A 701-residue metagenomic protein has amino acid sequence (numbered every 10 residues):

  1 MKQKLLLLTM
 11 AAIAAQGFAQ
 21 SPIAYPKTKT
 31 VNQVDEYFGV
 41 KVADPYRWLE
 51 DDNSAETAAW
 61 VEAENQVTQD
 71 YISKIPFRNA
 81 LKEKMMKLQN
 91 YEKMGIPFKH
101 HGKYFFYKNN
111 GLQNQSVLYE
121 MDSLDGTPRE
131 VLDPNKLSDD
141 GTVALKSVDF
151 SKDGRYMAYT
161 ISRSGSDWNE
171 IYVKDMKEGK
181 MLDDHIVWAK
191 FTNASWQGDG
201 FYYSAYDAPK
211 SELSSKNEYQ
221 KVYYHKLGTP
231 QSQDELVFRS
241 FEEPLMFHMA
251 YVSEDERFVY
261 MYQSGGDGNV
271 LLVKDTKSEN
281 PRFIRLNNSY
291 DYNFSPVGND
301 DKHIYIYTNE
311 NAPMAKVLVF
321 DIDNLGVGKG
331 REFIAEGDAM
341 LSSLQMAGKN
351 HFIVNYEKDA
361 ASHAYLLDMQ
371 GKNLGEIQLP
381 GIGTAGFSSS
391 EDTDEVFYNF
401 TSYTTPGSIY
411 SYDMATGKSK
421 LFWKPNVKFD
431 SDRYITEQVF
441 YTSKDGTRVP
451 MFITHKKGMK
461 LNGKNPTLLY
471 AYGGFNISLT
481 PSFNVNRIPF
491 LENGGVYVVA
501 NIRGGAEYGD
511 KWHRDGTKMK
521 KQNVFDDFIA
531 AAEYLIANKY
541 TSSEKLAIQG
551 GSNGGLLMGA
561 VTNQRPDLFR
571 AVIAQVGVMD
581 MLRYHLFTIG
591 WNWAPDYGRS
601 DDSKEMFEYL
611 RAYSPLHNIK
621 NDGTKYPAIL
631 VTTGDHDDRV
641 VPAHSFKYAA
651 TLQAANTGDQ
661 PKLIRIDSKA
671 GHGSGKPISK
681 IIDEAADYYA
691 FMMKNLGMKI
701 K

Functional and structural regions predicted by a protein language model:
M1-P22: Bacterial Sec-dependent N-terminal signal peptides
A55-D149, T160, M246-S264, G268-D275 (+8 more regions): Non-catalytic accessory segments flanking enzyme active sites
Y104, G154-A158, F201-Y202, V259 (+3 more regions): Hydrophobic beta-strand positions that form the internal "hydrophobic ladder" of WD40/Gbeta-like beta-propeller blades
N109-S116, S138-T142, I161-E170, H185-K190 (+7 more regions): A flexible loop/linker signature enriched in serine peptidases of the S9 family
E120-M121, Y172-M176, E218-G228, V273-T276 (+2 more regions): Beta-propeller blade signature
P134, M176-W188, T229-F241, E279-N287 (+2 more regions): Blade-edge beta-strand/turn elements of extracellular beta-propeller and related beta-sheet repeat scaffolds
N135-S151, T160-S166, K180, Y412-S552 (+5 more regions): Cap/lid segment of the alpha/beta-hydrolase catalytic domain
V499-K701: Active-site-proximal cap/loop segments of hydrolase catalytic domains
